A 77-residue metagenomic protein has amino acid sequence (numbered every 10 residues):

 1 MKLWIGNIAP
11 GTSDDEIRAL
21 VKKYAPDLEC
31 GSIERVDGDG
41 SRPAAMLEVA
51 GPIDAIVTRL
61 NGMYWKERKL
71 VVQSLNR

Functional and structural regions predicted by a protein language model:
M1-R59, M63-S74: Canonical RRM/RBD RNA-binding surface and closely related RRM-like beta-sheet modules in eukaryotic RNA-binding proteins
